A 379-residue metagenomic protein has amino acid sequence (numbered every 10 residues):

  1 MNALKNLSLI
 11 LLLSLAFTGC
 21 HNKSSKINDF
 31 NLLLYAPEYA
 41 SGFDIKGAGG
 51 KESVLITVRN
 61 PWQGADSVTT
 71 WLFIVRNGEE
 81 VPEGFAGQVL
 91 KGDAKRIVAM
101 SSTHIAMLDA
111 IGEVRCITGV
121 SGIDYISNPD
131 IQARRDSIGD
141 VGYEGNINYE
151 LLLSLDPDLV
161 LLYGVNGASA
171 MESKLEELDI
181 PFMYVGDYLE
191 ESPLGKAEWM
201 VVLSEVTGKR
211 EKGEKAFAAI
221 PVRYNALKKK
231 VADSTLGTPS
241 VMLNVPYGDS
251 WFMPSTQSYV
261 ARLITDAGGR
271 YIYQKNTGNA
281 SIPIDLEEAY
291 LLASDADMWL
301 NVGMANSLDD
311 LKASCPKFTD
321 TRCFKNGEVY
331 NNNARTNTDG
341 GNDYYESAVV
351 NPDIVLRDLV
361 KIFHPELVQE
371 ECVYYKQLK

Functional and structural regions predicted by a protein language model:
M1-K26, L359: Bacterial Sec-dependent N-terminal signal peptides
C20-I105, K212-M242, L308-D309, I362 (+1 more regions): Bacterial Sec-exported substrate-binding components of ABC uptake systems
V54-T57, W62-L153, L159-V165: A short, structured surface patch at a secondary-structure boundary
L90, D158-V160, A168-S250, Q274-K275 (+1 more regions): Extracytoplasmic substrate-binding proteins
R96-A99, C116-V120, L159-Y163, F182-V185 (+4 more regions): Structural recognition of the beta-strand scaffold that forms the well-ordered cores of secreted hydrolase catalytic
E113, L178-D179, A267-G268, K325: Short, structured coil segments at secondary-structure junctions
L227-S314: Flexible, glycine-rich surface segments
Y273, N279-L367, C372-K379: C-terminal soluble interaction/assembly domains
